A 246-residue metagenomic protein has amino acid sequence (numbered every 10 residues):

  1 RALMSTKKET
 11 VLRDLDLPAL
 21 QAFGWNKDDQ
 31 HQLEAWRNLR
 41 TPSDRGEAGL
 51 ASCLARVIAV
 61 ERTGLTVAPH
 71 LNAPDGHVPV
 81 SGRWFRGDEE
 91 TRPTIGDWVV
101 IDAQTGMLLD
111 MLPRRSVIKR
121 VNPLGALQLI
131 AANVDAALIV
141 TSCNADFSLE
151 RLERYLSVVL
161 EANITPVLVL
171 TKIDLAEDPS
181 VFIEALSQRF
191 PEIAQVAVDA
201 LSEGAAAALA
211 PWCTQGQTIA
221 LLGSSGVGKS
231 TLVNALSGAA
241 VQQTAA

Functional and structural regions predicted by a protein language model:
R1-L149: N-terminal accessory targeting/assembly segments
S52, G216, A239: Short coil/loop residues immediately preceding or within conserved phosphate-binding loops of NTP-utilizing enzyme
L129-A132, L160-A162, T214: Conserved catalytic network of the ASCE P-loop NTPase/AAA+ motor domain
V134-T141, E161-I173, P191-V198: Conserved beta-strand/loop subsegment of P-loop NTPase cores
E150-L160: Histidine-anchored nucleotide/phosphate-binding helix
L175-V227: Canonical P-loop GTPase G-domain recognition
S230, A235: Walker A/P-loop
A239-A246: Switch I (effector-binding) loop of TRAFAC-class P-loop GTPase G-domains
